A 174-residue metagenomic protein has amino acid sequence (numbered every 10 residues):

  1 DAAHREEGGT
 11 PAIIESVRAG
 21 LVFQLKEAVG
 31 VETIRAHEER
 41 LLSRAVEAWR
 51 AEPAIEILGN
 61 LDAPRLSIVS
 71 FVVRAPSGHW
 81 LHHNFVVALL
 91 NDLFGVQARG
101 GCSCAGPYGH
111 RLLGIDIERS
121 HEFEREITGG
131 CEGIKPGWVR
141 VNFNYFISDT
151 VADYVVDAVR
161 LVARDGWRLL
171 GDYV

Functional and structural regions predicted by a protein language model:
D1, R5-L21: PLP-dependent aminotransferase class I/II
A3-G8, K26-V87, R99-G109, I127-G133 (+1 more regions): Conserved small-domain helix->loop->beta segment predominantly found in fold-type I
G9, Q24, N142: Short, flexible active-site loop motifs that bind/organize anionic cofactors or intermediates
I13, G20, S77-W80, D92 (+2 more regions): PLP-dependent enzyme catalytic core of the Aspartate aminotransferase-like
R18-L21, L25, R44, Y154: Alpha-helical scaffold segments in soluble metabolic enzymes
A19, I34, E38, V155: Conserved anionic group-binding/transfer micro-motifs
V22-L25, V29, D165: Amphipathic, soluble alpha-helical interaction motifs
